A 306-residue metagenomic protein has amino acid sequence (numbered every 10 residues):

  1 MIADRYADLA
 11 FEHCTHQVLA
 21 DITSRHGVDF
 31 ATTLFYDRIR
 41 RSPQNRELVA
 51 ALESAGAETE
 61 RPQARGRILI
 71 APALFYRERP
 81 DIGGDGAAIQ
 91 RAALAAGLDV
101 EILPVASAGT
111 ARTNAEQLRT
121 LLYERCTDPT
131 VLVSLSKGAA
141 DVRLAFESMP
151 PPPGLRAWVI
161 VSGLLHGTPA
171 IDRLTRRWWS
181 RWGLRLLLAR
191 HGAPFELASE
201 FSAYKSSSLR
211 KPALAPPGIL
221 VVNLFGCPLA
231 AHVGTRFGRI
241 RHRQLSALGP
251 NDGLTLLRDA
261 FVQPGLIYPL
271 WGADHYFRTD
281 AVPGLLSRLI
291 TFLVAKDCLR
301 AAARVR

Functional and structural regions predicted by a protein language model:
M1-I82, R91-A96, R306: Flexible, membrane-associating and regulatory peripheral segments of lipid-active enzymes
T59-T130, L186: Active-site catalytic motif of lipid deacylating hydrolases and related acyltransferases
L69, E101, A157-V159, L220-L224 (+1 more regions): Hydrophobic/aromatic beta-strand patches that form the interior of the parallel beta-sheet core in alpha/beta enzyme
L74-Y76, A108, K137-A139, L164-H166 (+3 more regions): Short, solvent-exposed loop/turn segments at secondary-structure junctions
D81-I82, P169-L174, A231-F237: Short aromatic-enriched loop/helix-cap "lid" or pocket-rim segments at secondary-structure transitions that line
D85-A88, S148-P151, T175-W178, I240 (+1 more regions): Glycine-rich, phosphate-binding/catalytic loops in enzymes
E116-A215: Serine-dependent carboxylesterase/thioesterase catalytic core of lipase-like alpha/beta-hydrolase/SGNH enzymes
P217-R306: C-terminal catalytic-base region of ester-bond hydrolases, centering on the histidine of the charge-relay
